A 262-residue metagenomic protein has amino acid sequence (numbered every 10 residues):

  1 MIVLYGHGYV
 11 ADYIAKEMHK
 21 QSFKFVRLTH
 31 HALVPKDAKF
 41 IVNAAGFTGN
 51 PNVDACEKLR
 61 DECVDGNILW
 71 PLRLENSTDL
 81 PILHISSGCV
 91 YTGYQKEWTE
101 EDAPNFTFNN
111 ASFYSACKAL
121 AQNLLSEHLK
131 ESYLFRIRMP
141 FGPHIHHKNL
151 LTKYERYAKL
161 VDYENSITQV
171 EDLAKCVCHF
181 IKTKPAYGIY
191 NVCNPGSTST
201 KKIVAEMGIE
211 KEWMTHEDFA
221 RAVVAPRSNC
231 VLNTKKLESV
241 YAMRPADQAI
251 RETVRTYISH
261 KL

Functional and structural regions predicted by a protein language model:
M1-Q21: N-terminal Rossmann NAD(P)H-binding glycine-rich loop of SDR-like oxidoreductase domains
A32-G66: NAD(P)H-binding glycine-rich loop region in Rossmannoid oxidoreductase-like domains and their noncatalytic homologs
A55-L83: NAD(P)-cofactor binding segment of oxidoreductase domains
L72-N109: Conserved Rossmann-fold NAD(P)-dependent oxidoreductase catalytic core, especially the SDR/UDP-sugar
F113-C117: Active-site helix of classical SDR
N123-D172: NAD(P)-dependent short-chain dehydrogenase/reductase
C176-H179, T183-V224, S228-N229, L262: Mid/C-terminal beta-alpha module of Rossmann-like enzyme folds, strongest in SDR-family dehydrogenases/epimerases
E210-W213, A225-L262: C-terminal amphipathic/interface module of NAD(P)-dependent oxidoreductases and related NAD-binding regulators
